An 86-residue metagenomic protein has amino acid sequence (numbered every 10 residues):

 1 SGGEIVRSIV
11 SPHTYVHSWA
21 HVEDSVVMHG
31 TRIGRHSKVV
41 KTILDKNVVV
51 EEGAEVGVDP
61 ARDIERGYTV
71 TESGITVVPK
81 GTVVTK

Functional and structural regions predicted by a protein language model:
S1-K86: Left-handed beta-helix
